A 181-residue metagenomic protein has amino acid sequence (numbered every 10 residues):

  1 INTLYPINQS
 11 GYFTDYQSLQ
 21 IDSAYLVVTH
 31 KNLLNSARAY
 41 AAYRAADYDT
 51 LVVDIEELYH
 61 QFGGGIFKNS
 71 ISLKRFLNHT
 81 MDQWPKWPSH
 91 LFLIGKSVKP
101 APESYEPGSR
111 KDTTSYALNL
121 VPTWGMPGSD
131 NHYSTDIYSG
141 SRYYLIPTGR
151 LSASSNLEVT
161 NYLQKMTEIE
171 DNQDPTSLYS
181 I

Functional and structural regions predicted by a protein language model:
I1-I181: Cysteine-dependent hydrolase recognition
